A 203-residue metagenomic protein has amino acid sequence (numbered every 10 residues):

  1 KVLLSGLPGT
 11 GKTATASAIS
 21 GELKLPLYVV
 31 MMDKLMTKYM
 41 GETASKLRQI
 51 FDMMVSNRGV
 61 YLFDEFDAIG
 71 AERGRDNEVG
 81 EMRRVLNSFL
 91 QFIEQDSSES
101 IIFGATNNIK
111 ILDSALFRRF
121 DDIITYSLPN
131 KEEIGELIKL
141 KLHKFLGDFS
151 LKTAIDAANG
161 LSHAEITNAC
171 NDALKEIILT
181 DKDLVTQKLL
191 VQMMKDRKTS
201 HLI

Functional and structural regions predicted by a protein language model:
K1-K152: Walker A/P-loop NTP-binding motif of AAA+ ATPase domains
K131-I203: C-terminal alpha-helical "lid" subdomain
